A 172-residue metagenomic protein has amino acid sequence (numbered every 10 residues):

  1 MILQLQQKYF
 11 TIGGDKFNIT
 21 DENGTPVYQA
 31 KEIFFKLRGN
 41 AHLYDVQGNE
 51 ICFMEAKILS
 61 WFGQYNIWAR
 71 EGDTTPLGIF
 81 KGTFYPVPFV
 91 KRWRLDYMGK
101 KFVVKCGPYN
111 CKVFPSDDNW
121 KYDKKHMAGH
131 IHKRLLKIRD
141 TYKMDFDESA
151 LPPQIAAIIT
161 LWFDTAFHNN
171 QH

Functional and structural regions predicted by a protein language model:
M1-H172: Intrinsically disordered, low-complexity proline/glycine-rich segments
